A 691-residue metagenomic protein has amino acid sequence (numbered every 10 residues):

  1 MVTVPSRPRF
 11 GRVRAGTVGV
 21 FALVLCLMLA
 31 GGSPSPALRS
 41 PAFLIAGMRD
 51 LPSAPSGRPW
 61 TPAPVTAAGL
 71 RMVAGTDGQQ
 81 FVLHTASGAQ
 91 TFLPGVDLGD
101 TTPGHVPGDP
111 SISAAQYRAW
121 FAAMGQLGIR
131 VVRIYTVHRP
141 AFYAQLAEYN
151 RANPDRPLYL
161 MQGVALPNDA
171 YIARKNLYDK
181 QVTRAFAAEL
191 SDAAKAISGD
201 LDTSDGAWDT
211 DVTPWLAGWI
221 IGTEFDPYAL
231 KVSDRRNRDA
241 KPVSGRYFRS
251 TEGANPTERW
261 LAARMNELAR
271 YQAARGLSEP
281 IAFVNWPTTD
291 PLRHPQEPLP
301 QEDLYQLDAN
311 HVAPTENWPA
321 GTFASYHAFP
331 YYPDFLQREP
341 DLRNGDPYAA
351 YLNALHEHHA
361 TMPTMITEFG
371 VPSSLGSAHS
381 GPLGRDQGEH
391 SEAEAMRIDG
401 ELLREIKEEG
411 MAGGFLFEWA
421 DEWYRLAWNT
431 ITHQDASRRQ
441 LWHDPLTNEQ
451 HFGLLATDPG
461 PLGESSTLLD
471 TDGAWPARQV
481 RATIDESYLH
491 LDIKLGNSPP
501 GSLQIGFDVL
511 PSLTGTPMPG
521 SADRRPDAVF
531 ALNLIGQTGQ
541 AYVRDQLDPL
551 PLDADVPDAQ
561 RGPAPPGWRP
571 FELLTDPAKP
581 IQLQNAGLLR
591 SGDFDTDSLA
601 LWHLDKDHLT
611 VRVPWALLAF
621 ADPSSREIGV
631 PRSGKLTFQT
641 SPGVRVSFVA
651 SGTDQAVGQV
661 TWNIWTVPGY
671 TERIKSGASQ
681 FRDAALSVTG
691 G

Functional and structural regions predicted by a protein language model:
L44-A123: N-terminal carbohydrate-binding accessory modules
A114-Y178, A185, R264-L277, A282: Aromatic-lined substrate-binding rim segments of carbohydrate-active enzymes
L166-I172, N176, D192-N255, S278-P287: Active-site groove signature of glycoside hydrolases
Q181, A185, V232-R259, S377-H390: A solvent-exposed, charged loop/short amphipathic helix patch at secondary-structure junctions
E302-P382: Glycoside hydrolase catalytic-domain groove-lining segments
S380-G384, E394, E405-T483, S687: Aromatic-rich peripheral "rim/lid" segments of glycoside hydrolase catalytic domains that contact and position glycan
G473-L574, G629-D654: Surface-exposed, glycine/proline- and aromatic-rich loop segments on solvent-exposed faces across compartments
S591-S598, H603-G658: Ser/Thr/Pro-rich, low-complexity mucin-like regions that serve as glycosylated stalks/linkers or repetitive adhesive
